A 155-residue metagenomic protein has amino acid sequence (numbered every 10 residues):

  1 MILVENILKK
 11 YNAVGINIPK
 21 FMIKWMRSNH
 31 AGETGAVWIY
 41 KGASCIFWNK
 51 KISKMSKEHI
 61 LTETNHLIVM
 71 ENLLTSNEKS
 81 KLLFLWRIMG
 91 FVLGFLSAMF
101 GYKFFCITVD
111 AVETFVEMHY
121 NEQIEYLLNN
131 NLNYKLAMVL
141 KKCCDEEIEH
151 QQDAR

Functional and structural regions predicted by a protein language model:
M1-R155: Non-heme di-metal
